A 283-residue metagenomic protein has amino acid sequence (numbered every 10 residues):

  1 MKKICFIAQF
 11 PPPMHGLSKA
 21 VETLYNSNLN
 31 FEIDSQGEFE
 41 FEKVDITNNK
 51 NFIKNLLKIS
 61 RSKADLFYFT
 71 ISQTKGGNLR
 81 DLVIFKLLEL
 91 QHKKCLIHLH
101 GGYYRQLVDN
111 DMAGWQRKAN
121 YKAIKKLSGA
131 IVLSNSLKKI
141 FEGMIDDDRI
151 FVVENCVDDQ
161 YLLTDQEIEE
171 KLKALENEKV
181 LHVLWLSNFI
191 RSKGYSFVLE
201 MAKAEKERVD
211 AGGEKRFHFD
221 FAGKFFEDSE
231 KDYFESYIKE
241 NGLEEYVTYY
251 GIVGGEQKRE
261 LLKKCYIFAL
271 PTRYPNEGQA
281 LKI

Functional and structural regions predicted by a protein language model:
C5-I7, I168-A204, F219-F221: Conserved donor-binding/catalytic core segment of Leloir-type glycosyltransferases
S18-E22, I190-E207, F219, S229-D232 (+2 more regions): A conserved mid-protein helix/loop that constitutes part of the nucleotide-sugar donor-binding site
D45, L186, F217-Y233, G251-I252: Glycosyltransferase donor-sugar binding loop
K86, L90-Q91, A113-G129: Membrane-proximal helix-turn-helix segments that form the acceptor-binding/catalytic region of lipid-linked
Y103-K122, D159: Nucleotide-sugar donor phosphate/pyrophosphate-binding loop at the beta->alpha transition of glycosyltransferases
S136, C156: Carbohydrate-associated surface elements
I252-V253, E260-C265: Short alpha-helical donor nucleotide-sugar binding micro-motif in glycosyltransferases
K263-G278: Acidic donor-binding loop of glycosyltransferase active sites
